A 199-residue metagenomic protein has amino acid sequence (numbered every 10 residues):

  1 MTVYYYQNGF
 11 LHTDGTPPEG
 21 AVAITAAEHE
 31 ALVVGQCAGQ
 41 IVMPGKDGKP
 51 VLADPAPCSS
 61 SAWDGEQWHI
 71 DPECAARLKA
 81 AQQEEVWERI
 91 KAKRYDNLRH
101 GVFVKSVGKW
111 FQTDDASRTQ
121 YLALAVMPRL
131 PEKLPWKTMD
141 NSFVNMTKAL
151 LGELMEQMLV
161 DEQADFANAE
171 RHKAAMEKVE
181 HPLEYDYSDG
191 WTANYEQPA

Functional and structural regions predicted by a protein language model:
M1-T2, N8-G39, P44-A199: A preference for well-ordered globular domain cores that mediate specific macromolecular interactions or catalysis
